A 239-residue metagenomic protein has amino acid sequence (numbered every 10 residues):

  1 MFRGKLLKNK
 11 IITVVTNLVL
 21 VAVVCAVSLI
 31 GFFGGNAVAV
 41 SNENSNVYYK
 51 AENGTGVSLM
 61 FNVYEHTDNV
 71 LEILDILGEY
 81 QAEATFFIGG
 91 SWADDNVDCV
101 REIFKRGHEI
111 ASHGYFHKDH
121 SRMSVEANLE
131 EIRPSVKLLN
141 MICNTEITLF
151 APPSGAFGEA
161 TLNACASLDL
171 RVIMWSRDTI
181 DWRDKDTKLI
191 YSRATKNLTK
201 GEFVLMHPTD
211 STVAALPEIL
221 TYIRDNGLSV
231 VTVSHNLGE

Functional and structural regions predicted by a protein language model:
M1-M60, L71, D75-T85, T199-E239: Terminal accessory/targeting
N36-M123, A127-E131, V136-M141, T145-I147 (+2 more regions): Active-site beta->alpha N-cap acidic-glycine motif
F61, I88-G90, Y115, A151-G155 (+3 more regions): Active-site-proximal beta-strand/loop segments in catalytic clefts of secreted hydrolases
D75, R101, L162-N163, T195 (+1 more regions): Alpha-helical segments flanking ligand/cofactor-binding loops in enzyme cores
D94, H120, F157-E159, W182: Generic structural signal for helix capping and beta-alpha/helix-loop junctions
A156-F157, V213: Soluble extracytoplasmic domains of inner/organellar membrane proteins
L162-N197, L228-E239: His/Asp/Glu-enriched short active-site or ligand-binding loop at hydrolase and phosphoryl-transfer sites
